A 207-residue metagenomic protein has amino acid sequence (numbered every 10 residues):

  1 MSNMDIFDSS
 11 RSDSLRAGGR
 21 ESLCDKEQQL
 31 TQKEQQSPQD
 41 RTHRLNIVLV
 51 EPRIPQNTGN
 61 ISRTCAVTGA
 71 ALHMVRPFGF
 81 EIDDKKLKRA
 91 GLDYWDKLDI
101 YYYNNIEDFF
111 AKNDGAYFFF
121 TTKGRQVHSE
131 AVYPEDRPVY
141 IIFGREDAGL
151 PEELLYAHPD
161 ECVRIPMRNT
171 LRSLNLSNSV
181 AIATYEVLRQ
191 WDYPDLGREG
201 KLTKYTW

Functional and structural regions predicted by a protein language model:
M1-S14, G18-W207: Post-transcriptional modification and biogenesis factors for structured RNAs of the translation apparatus
